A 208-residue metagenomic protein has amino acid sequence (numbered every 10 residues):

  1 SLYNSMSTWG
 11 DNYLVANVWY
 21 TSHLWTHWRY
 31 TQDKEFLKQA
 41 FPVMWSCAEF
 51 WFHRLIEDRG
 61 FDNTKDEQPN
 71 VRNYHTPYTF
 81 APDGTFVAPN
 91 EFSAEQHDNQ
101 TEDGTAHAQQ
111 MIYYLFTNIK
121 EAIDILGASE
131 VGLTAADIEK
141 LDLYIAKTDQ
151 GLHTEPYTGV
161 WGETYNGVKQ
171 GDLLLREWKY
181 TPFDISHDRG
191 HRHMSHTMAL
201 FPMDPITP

Functional and structural regions predicted by a protein language model:
S1-S5, W9, Y13-S22, T26-Y30 (+3 more regions): Active-site core of glycosidic bond-cleaving carbohydrate-active enzymes
H27-Y30, V43, C47: Conserved helix-to-beta-strand junction in the class I
E35-W45, F52: Structured ligand/cofactor/substrate-binding pocket environments in proteins
M44, D58-R59, E67-P69, P77-A81 (+2 more regions): C-terminal extensions
S46, F50-I125: Acidic/histidine-rich catalytic neighborhood
